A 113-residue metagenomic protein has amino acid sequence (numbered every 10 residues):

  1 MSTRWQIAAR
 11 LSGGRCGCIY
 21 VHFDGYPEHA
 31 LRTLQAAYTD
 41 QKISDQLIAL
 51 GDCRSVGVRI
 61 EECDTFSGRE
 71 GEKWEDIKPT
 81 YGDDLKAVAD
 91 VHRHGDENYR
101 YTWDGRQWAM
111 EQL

Functional and structural regions predicted by a protein language model:
M1-Y26: Short, extreme N-terminal segment that most often corresponds to the first beta-strand
G17-K42: Compact beta-rich and alpha/beta scaffold cores in large eukaryotic transport/transcription complexes and associated
Q35-L113: Low-complexity intrinsically disordered segments
